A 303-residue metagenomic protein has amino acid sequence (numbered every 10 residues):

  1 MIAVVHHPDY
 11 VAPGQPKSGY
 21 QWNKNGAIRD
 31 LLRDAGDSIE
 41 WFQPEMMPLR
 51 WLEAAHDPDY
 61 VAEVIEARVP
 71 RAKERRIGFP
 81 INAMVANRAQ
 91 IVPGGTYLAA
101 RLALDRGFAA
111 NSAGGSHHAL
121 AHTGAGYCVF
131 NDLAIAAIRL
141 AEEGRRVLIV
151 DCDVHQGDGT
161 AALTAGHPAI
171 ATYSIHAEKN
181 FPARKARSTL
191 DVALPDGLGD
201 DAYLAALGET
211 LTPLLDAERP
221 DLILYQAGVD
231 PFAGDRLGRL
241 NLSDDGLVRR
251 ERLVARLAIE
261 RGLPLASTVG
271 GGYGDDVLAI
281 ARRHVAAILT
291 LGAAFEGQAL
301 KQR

Functional and structural regions predicted by a protein language model:
M1-M47: N-terminal low-complexity, Ser/Thr- and acidic-residue-enriched intrinsically disordered segments
P8-Y10, P58, G115-S116, H176: Short, flexible active-site-adjacent loop segments at beta-strand->alpha-helix junctions, enriched in small/polar
D9-Q15, M46-R50, R71-V85: Glycine-/proline-rich flexible loop or hinge segments
I39-L49, A266-D275: Acidic carboxylate-rich catalytic motifs and surrounding loops in phosphoryl-/glycosyl-chemistry enzymes
P44-W51, S112-S116: Short, glycine/charge-rich beta-strand/loop segments that flank catalytic centers and engage negatively charged groups
M47-V69: Charged, often glycine-rich, active-site loop that binds/positions anionic groups
A67-R303: A general "terminal functional-core" signal
